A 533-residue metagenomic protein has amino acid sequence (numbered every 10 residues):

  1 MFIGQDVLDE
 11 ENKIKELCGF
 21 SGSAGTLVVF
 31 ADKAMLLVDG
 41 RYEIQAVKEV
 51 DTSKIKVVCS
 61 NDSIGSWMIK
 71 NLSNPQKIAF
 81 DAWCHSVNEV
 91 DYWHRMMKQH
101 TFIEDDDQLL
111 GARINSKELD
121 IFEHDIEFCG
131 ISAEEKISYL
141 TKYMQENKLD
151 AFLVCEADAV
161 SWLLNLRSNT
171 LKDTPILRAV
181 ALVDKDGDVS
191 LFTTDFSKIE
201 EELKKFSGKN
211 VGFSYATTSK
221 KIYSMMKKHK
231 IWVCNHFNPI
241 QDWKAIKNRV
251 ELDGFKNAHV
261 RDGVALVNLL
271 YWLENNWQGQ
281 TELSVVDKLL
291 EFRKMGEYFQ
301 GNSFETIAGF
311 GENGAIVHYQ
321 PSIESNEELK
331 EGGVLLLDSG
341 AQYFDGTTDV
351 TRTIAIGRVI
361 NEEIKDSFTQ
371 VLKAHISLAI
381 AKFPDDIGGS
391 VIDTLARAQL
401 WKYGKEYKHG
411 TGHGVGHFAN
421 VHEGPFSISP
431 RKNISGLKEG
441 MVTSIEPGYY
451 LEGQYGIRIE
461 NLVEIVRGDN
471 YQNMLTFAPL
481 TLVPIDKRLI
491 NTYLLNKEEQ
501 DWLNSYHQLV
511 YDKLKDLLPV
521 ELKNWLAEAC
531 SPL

Functional and structural regions predicted by a protein language model:
M1-L533: Active-site neighborhoods and metal-handling regions in enzymes and metal-associated proteins
